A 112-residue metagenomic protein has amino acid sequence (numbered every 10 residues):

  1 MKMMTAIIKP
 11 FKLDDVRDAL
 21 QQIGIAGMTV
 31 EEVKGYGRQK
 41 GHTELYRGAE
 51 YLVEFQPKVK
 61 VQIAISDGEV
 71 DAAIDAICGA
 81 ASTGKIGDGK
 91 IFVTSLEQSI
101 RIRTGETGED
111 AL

Functional and structural regions predicted by a protein language model:
M1-L112: Positively charged, small/polar-rich N-terminal and surface patches that mediate targeting and assembly and bind
